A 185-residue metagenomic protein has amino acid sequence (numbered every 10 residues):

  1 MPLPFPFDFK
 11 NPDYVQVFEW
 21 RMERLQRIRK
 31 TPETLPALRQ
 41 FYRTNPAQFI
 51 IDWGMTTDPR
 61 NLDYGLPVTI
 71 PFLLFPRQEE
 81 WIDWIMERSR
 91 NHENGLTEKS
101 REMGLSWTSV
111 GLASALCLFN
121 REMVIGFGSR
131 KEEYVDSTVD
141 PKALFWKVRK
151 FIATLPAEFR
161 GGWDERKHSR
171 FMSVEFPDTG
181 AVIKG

Functional and structural regions predicted by a protein language model:
M1-G185: Phosphate/NTP-binding elements of NTP-utilizing enzymes
